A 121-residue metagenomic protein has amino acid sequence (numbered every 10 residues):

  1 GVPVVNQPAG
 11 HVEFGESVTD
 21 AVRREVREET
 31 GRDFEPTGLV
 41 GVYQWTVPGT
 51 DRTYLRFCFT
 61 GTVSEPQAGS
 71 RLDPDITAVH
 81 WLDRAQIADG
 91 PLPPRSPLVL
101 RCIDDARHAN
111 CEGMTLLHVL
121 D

Functional and structural regions predicted by a protein language model:
G1-E28: Conserved Nudix-box catalytic region and its N-terminal flanking loop in Nudix hydrolases and closely related
V2-V5, P74-D121: Nudix hydrolase/Nudix homology domain
Q7, F34, R52-R56, P74: Short connector loops at helix/strand junctions that flank enzyme active sites, especially segments positioning acidic
A9-S17, T50, P74, P94: Residues at secondary-structure transition points
G10, R24, T37, L82-A85: Structural detector for helix-capping/boundary residues
G31-D33, W81: A short, structured loop/turn motif at beta-sheet edges
D33-G41: A short coil-to-beta-strand element that immediately follows conserved catalytic motifs
Q44-A68, H80, C102, A106-R107: Active-site-adjacent beta-strand/loop module that shapes the phosphate/pyrophosphate-binding cleft
